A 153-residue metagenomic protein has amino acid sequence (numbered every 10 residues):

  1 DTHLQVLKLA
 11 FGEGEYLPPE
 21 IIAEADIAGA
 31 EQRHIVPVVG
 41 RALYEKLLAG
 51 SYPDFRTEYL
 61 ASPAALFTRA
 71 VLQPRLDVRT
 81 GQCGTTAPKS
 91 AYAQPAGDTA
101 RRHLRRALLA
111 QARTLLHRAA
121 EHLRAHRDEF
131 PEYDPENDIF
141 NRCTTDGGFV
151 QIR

Functional and structural regions predicted by a protein language model:
D1-A61, R75-A107, Q111-R153: Conserved short "hinge" loops at termini or chain/domain junctions
A64-A65: Interaction/scaffold regions that mediate signaling and macromolecular assembly across diverse proteins
